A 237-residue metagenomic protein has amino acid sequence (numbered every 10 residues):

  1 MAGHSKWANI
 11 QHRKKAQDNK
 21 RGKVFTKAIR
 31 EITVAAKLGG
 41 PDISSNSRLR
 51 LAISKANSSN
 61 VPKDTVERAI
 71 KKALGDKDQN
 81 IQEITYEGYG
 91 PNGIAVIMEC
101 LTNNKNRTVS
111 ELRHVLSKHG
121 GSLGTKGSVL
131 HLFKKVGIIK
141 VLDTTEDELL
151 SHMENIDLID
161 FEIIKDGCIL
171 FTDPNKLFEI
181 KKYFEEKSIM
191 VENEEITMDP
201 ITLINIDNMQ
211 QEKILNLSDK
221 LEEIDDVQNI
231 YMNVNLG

Functional and structural regions predicted by a protein language model:
M1-G124, V129-I138: N-terminal cationic and glycine-rich segments that engage phosphates or anionic surfaces
I138-G237: Positively charged, low-complexity, intrinsically disordered RNA-binding extensions
